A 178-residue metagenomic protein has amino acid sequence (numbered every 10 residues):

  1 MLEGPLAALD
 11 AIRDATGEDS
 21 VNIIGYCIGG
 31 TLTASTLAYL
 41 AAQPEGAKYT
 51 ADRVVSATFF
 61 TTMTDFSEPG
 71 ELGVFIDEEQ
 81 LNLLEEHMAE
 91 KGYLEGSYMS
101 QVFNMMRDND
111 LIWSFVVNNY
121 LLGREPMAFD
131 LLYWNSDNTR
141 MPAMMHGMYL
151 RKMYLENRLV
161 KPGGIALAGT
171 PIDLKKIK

Functional and structural regions predicted by a protein language model:
M1-A15: Alpha/beta-hydrolase active-site loop
M1-G4, S20-T36, K178: Catalytic nucleophile loop
I12, G46-K48, T170-L174: Short, flexible, glycine/charge-rich loop motifs used to bind or transfer phosphoryl groups or to couple energy/partner
D14, E18-D19, L32-G147, N157 (+1 more regions): Alpha/beta-hydrolase-fold enzymes
S20-I24, N138, G169: Conserved aromatic-histidine-acidic binding/catalytic patches
G25-T31, T62, A168-P171: A glycine-rich phosphate-binding loop feature that marks nucleotide/adenosyl-phosphate handling sites
K152-K178: Conserved serine/cysteine hydrolase catalytic core
